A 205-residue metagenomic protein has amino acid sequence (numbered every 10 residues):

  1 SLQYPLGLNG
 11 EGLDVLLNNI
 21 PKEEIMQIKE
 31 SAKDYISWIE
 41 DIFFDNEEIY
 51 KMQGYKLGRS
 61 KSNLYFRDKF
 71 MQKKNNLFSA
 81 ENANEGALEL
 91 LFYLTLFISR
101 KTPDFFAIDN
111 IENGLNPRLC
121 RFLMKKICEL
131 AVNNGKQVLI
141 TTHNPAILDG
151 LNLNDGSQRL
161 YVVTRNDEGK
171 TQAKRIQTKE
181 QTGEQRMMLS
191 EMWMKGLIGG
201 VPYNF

Functional and structural regions predicted by a protein language model:
S1-L90, L96-K101, E191-N204: Phosphate-coordinating catalytic segments in nucleotide- and nucleic-acid-processing enzymes
T102-P103, K136: Short coil/turn segments at beta-strand junctions that form active-site/ligand-binding loops
D109-N110: Walker B catalytic acidic pair
N113-G114, G135: Intrinsically disordered, low-complexity Ser/Thr/Pro-rich tracts
F122-F205: C-terminal lobe/lid and adjacent interdomain/linker elements of RecA-like ASCE P-loop ATPase modules
